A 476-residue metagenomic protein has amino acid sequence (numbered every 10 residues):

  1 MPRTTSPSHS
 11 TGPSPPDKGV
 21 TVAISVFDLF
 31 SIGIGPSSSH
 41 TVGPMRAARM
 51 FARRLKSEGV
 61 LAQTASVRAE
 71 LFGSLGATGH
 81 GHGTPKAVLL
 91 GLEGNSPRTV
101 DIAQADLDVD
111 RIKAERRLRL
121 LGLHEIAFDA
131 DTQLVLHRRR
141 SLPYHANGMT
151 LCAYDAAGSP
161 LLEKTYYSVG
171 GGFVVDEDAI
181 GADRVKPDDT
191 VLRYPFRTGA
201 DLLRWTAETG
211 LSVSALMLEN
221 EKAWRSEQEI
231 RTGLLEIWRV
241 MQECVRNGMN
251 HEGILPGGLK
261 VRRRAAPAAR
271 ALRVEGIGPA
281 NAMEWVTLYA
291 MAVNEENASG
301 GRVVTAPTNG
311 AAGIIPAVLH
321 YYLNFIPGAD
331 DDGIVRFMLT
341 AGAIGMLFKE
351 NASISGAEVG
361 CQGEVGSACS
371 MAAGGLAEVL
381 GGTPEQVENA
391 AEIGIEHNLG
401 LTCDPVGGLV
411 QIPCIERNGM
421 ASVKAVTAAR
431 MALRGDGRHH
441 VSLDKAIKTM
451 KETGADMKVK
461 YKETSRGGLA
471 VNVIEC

Functional and structural regions predicted by a protein language model:
T11-T21: Short, Lys/Arg-enriched N-terminal segments with co-localized hydrophobic residues within the first ~10-30 amino acids
F30-A48, S299-V318, C361-S370: Conserved phosphate/anionic-ligand binding catalytic regions in large, soluble enzymes, centered on
S39-K56, P316-G328, A373-G381: Alpha-helical support elements that line or immediately flank enzyme active sites and cofactor-binding pockets
S66-G79, D110-R119, F337-E350, E392-P405 (+1 more regions): Short, mixed-charge aromatic SLiMs
P97-E275: C-terminal regulatory domains involved in ligand/effector binding and gene-expression control
W224-G360, G468-C476: Accessory "access/gating" subregions that flank catalytic or transport cores
A329, T340, M346-G419, M431-H440: Hydrophobic alpha-helical bundle architecture
H440-C476: Extended hydrophobic packing segments that form well-structured cores
